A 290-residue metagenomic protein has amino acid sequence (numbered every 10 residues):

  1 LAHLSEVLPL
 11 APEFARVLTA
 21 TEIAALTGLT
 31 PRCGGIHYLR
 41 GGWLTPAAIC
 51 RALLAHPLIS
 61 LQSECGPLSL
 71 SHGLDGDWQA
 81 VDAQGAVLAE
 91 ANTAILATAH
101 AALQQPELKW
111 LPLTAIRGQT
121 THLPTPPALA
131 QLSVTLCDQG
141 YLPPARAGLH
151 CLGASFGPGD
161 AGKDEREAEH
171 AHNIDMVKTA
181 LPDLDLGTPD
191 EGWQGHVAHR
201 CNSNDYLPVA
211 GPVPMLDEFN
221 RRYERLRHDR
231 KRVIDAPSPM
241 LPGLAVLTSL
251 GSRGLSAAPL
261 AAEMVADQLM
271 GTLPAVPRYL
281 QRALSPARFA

Functional and structural regions predicted by a protein language model:
L1-A2, I36-L54, D164-E169, S252 (+1 more regions): Short beta-strand to alpha-helix junction loop
L1-T27, R32: Dinucleotide-binding Rossmann-like beta1-alpha1 core, especially the glycine-rich loop that anchors the ADP
A15-L18, S60-E64, D190-W193: General small-molecule cofactor/ligand-binding pocket signal
L26-C33, S71-Q79, C201-Y206: A short, glycine/Asx- and small/polar-enriched loop/turn that sits immediately N-terminal to a beta-strand
G35-T93, A97-T98: Helical element adjacent to the flavin cofactor pocket in flavoenzyme catalytic cores
L70, Y141-P144, A210: A structural signal for short hydrophobic beta-strand segments in well-ordered beta-sheet cores
Q79-N204: Flavin-dependent oxidoreductases
T188-A290: C-terminal catalytic lobe of FAD-dependent flavoproteins
